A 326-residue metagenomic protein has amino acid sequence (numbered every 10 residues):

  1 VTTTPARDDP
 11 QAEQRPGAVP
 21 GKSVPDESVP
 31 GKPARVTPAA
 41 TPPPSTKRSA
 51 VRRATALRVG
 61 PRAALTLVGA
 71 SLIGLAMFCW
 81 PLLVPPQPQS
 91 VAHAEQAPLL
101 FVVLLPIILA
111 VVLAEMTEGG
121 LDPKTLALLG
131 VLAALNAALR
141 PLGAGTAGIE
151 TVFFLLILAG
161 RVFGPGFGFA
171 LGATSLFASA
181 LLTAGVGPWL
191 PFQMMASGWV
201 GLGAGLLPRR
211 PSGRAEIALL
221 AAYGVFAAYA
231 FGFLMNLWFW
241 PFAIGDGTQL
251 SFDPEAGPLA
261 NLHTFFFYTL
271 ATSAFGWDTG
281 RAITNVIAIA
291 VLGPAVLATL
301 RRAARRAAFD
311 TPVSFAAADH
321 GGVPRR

Functional and structural regions predicted by a protein language model:
T2-A6, P33-G60: Short, Lys/Arg-rich, polar N-terminal cytosolic tail immediately upstream of the first transmembrane signal-anchor
D9, G17, K22, E27 (+3 more regions): Intrinsically disordered, low-complexity segments used as extracellular stalks/linkers and nuclear/regulatory IDRs
S49-L99, G145, E150, V186 (+2 more regions): Membrane-embedded alpha-helical hairpins and interfacial helices in multi-pass inner-membrane proteins
L100-T125, G130-A133: Helix-loop-helix hairpins and the membrane-proximal interhelical loops of multi-pass alpha-helical transport proteins
V111-L113, V152-G168, G203-L207: Generic transmembrane alpha-helix motif of multi-pass integral membrane proteins
T117-P123, G160-L171, G213: Membrane-helix interface "capping/anchor" motifs
L121-V131, F153-L155, F192-A196, L219-L220: Cytoplasmic-side transmembrane-helix entry/capping segments in multi-pass membrane proteins
A138-T151, A173-P208, A218: Interfacial aromatic-anchored transmembrane helix boundaries in multi-pass membrane proteins
